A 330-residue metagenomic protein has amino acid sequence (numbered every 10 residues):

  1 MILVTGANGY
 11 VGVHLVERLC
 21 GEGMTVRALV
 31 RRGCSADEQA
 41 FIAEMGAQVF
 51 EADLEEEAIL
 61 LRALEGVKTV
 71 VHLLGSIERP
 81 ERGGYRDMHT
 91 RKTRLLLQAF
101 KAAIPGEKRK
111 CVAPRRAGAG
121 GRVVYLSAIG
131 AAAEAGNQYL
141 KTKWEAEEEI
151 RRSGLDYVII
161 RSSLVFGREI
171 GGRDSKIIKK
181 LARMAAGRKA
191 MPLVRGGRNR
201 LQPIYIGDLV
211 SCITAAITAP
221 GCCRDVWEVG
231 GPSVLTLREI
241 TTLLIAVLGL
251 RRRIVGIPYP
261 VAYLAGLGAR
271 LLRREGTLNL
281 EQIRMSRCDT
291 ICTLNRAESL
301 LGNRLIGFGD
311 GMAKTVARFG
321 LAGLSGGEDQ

Functional and structural regions predicted by a protein language model:
I2-E22: N-terminal Rossmann NAD(P)H-binding glycine-rich loop of SDR-like oxidoreductase domains
T5, L29, L73-L74, V123-A128 (+1 more regions): SDR active-site strand-loop-helix element
C34, F41-K108, I129-A133: NAD(P)H-binding glycine-rich loop region in Rossmannoid oxidoreductase-like domains and their noncatalytic homologs
S76-I77, M88-S153, Y157-V158: Conserved Rossmann-fold NAD(P)-dependent oxidoreductase catalytic core, especially the SDR/UDP-sugar
E134-N137, V158-K179: Flexible, glycine-rich beta-alpha linker
S163-R173, R195-I206, G230-S233: Glycine-rich "substrate-gating" loop/helix at the edge of Rossmann-like oxidoreductase active sites
R183-I204, D208, C212, A216 (+2 more regions): A conserved pocket-lining segment of Rossmann-fold NAD(P)-dependent short-chain dehydrogenase/reductase
A215-L278, T293-Q330: Mid/C-terminal beta-alpha module of Rossmann-like enzyme folds, strongest in SDR-family dehydrogenases/epimerases
